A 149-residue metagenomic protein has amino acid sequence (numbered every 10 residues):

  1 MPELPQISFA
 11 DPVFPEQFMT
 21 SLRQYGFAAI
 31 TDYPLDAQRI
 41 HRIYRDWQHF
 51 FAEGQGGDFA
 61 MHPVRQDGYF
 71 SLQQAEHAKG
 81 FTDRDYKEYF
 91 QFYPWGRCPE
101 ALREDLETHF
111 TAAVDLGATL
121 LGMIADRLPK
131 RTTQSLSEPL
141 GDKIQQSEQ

Functional and structural regions predicted by a protein language model:
M1-Q149: Peripheral, non-catalytic segments flanking oxidoreductase cores
